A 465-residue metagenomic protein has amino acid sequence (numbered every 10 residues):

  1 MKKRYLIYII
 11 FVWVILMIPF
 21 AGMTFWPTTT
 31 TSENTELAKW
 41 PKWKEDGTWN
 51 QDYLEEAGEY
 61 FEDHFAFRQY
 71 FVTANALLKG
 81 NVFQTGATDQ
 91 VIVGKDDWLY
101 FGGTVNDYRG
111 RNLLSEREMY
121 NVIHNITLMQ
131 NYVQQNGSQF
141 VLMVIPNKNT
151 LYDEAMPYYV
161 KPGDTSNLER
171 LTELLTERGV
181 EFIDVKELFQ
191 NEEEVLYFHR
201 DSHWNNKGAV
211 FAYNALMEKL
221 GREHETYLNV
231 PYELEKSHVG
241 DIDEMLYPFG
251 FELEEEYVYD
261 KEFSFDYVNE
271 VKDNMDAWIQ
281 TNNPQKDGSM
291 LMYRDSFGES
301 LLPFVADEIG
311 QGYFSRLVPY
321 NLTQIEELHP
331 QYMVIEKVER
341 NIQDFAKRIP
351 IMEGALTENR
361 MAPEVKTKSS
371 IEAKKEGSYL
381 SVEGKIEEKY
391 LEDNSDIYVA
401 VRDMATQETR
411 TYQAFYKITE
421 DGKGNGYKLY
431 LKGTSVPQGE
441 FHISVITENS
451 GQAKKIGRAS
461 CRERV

Functional and structural regions predicted by a protein language model:
M1-R462: Extracellular glycan-modifying ectodomains
V465: Cysteine-cluster motifs in flexible loop/terminal segments that predominantly coordinate metals
